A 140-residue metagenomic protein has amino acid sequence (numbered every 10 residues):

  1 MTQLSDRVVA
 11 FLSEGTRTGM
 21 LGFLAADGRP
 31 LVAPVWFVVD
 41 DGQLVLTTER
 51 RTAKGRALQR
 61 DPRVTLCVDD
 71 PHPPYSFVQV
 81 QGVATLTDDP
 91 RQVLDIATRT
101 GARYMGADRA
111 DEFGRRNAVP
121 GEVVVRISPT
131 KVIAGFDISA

Functional and structural regions predicted by a protein language model:
M1-G15: Extreme N-terminal tail/first-helix region
T2-Q3, S76-A140: Charged, gly/pro-rich active-site loop segments
S5-D6, R51-T52, A110: Structural motif corresponding to alpha-helix initiation and N-cap regions
V8, K54-R60, V80, Q92-A97: Amphipathic alpha-helical interface surfaces
L12-E14, Q59-R60, A118: Alpha-helix boundary recognition
G15, D61-P62, T100, Y104: Alpha-helix boundary/capping residues
R17-R50, R56-L58, V64-V68, F77-Q79: Short beta-strand segments
P71-P73: AMP-binding (ANL) adenylation modules
